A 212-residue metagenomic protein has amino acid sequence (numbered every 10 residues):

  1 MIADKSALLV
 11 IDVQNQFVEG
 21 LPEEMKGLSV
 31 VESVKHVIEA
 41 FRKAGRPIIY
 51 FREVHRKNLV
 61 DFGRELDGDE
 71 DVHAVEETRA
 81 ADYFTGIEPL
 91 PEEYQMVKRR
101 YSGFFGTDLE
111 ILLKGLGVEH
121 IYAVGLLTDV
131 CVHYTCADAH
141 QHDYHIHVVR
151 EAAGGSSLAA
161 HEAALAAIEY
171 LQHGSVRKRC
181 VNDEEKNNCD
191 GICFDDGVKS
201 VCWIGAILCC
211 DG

Functional and structural regions predicted by a protein language model:
M1-A7, K35-E39, K43-A44, G68-C210: Active-site-adjacent betaalpha module
L8-V13: N-terminal nucleotide-binding beta1-loop-alpha1 segment
Q16-E19: Short acidic, Gly/Ser-rich segments with clustered Asp/Glu that frequently serve as metal-coordination loops in enzyme
L21-G27, D67-V72: Short glycine-enriched, charge-decorated loop/helix-capping segments at active-site entrances that position
P22-E23, F62-G63, T135-A137: Short amphipathic alpha-helical segments
E23-F41, G45-E53: A short alpha/beta connector and helix-capping loop motif
I48, R52-D71: Early exported N-terminus immediately downstream of N-terminal targeting peptides
